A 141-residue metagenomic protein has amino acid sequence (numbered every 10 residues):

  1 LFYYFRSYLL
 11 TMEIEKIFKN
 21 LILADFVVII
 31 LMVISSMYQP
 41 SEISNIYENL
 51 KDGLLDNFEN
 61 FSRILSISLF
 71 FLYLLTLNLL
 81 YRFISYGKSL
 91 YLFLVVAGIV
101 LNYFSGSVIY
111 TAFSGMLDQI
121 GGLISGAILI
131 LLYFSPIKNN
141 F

Functional and structural regions predicted by a protein language model:
L1-T11: Short, Lys/Arg-enriched N-terminal segments with co-localized hydrophobic residues within the first ~10-30 amino acids
L9-F141: Topology signature of small-to-medium multi-pass alpha-helical membrane proteins
